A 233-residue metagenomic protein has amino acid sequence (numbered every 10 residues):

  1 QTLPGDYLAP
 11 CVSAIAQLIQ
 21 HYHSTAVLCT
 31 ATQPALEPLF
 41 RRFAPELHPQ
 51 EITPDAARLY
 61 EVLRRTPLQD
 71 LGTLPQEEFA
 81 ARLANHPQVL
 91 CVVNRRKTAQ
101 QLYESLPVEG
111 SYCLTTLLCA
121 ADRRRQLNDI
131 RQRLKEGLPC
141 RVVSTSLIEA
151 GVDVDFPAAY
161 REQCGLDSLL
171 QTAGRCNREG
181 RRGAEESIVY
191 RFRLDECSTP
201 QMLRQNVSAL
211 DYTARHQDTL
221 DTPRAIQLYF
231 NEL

Functional and structural regions predicted by a protein language model:
T2-F40: Conserved helicase ATPase motor motifs in RecA-like P-loop NTPase domains
D6-V12, R41-E51, Q126-L127: Substrate-gripping "pore-loop 1 plus following alpha2 helix"
I19, E77-A84, V92, K97 (+7 more regions): C-terminal helicase lobe and adjacent C-terminal extensions/tails of nucleic-acid helicase motors
H21-V27, Q88, L138-R141: Loop/turn-to-beta-strand initiation segments
Y22-S24, L63-T66, E109-G110, V154-P157 (+1 more regions): Short glycine-/polar-rich loops that comprise or flank the Walker A/P-loop and associated switch/sensor motifs
C29-P34, V93-R96, S144-L147, Q163: A short beta-strand-to-loop transition that corresponds to the Sensor-1 phosphate-sensing loop of AAA+ P-loop ATPases
T32-A84: Interdomain hinge/linker at the junction between the two RecA-like core domains of SF2 helicases
L134-E149, R161: Conserved two-lobed SF2 helicase motor
